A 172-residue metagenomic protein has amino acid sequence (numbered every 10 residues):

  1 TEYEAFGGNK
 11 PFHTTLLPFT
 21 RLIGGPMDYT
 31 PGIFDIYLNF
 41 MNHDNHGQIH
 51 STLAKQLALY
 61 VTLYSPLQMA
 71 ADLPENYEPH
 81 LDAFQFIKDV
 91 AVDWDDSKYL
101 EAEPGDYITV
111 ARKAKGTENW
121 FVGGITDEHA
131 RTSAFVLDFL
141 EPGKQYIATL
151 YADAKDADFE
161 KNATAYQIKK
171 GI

Functional and structural regions predicted by a protein language model:
T1-T52: Aromatic- and carboxylate-enriched substrate-binding clefts and catalytic-loop regions of carbohydrate-active enzymes
M27, Q56-Y60, G105: Feature representing long, continuous alpha-helical segments
N39-L63, Q68-M69, A114-W120, G124-R131: Long hydrophobic segments that form regular secondary structure
A54-L100: Catalytic cores of secreted or luminal carbohydrate-active enzymes
Y77-A83, E128-H129, D138-A157: Active/binding-pocket-proximal capping segment
D96-G105, K169-G171: Short, solvent-exposed secondary-structure boundary motifs
P104-I147: Carbohydrate-binding surface patches
L150-G171: Solvent-exposed beta-strand/loop surfaces of large extracellular or lumenal domains
